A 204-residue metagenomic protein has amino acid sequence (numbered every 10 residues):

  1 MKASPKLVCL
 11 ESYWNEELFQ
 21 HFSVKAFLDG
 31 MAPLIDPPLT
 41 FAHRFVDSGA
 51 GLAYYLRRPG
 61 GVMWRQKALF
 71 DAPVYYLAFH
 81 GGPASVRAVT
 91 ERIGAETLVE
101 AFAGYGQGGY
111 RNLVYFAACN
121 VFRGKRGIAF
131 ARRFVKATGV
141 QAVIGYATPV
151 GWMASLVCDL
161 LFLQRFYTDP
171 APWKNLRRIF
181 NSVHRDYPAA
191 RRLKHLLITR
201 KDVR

Functional and structural regions predicted by a protein language model:
M1-H80, S85-A95, G109-A117, A137: A domain-level signal for caspase-like cysteine endopeptidase catalytic cores and their zymogen-processing architecture
F27-G30, L34, Y55, A101 (+2 more regions): Residues that form generic nucleotide/phosphate-binding pockets
P33-I35, A68-L69, V99-A103, T138-V143 (+1 more regions): Glycine-rich loops and low-complexity Gly/Arg-rich segments that provide flexible linkers or classic glycine-based
S48, G94-L98, G151, N175: Helix N-cap and loop-to-helix transition residues
T90-A101, R126-R133: Charged helix-capping and loop-helix junction motifs
V121-R204: Active-site-proximal C-terminal subdomain of hydrolase catalytic domains
